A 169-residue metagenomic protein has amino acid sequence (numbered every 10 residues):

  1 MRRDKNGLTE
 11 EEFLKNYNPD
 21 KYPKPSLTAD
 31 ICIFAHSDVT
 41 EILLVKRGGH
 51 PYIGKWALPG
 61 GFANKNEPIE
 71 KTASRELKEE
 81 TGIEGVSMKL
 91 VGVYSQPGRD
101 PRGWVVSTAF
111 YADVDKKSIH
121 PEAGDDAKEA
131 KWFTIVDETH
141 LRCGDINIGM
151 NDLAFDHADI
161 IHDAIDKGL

Functional and structural regions predicted by a protein language model:
M1-D30: Acidic, metal-coordinating catalytic segment for phosphate/diphosphate chemistry, firing primarily on the Nudix
D4-L8, R47-Y52, V136-T139, D166-L169: Short amphipathic alpha-helical segments, especially helix-boundary/capping motifs
N16, K21, S26, K55-A57 (+4 more regions): Residue-level preference for alpha-helix termini and adjacent loops
P19, H50, K55, E122-D125 (+1 more regions): Short, functionally important structural connectors and interaction interfaces within domains
P23-F34, E41-I83: Active-site-proximal cofactor/substrate-binding loop regions of enzyme domains
V39-G48, I119-D126: Short, well-ordered strand-loop elements centered on a beta-strand within folded domains, enriched for acidic residues
T40-E41, G54, V106, E129: A generic secondary-structure signal marking the coil-to-beta-strand transition
A63-G168: Unchanged
